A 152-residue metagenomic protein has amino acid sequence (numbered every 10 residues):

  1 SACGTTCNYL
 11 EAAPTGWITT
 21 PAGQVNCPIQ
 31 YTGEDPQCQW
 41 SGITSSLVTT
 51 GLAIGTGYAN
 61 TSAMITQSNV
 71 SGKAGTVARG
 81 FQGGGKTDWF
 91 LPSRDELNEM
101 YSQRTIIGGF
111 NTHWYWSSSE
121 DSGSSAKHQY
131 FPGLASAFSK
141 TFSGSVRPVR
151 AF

Functional and structural regions predicted by a protein language model:
A2-F90, R94-D95, E99-Q103: Short aromatic-cysteine micro-motif
S71-K73, V77-G80, K86-D88, R94-F152: C-terminal, surface-exposed recognition/capping segments
